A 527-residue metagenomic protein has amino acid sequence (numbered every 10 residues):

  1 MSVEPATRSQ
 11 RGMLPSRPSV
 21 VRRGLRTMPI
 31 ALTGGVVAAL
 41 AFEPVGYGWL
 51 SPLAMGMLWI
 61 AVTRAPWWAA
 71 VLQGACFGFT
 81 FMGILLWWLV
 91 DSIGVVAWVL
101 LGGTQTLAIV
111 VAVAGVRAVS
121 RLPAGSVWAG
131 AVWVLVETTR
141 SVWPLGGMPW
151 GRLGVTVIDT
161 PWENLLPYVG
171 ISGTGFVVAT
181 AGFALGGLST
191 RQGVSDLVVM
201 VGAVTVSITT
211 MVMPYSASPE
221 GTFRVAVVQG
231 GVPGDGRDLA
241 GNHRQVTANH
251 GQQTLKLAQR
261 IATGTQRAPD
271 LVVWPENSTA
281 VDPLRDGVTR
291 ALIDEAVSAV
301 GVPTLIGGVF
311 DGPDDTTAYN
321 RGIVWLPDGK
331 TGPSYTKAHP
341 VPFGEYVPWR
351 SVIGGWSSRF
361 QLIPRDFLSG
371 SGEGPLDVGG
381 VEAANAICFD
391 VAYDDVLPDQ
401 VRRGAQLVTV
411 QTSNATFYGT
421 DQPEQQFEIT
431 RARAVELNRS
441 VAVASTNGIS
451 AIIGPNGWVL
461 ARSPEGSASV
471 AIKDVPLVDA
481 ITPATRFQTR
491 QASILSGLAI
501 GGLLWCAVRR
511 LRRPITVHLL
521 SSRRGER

Functional and structural regions predicted by a protein language model:
S2-P214, G419, T430-R433, S445-S450 (+2 more regions): Membrane-embedded alpha-helical bundles of multi-pass enzymes that act on lipidic or dolichyl-linked glycan substrates
A39-F42, A114, V227, G322-V324 (+4 more regions): Conserved hydrophobic/aromatic beta-strand scaffold that supports enzyme active sites
F42-M57, F81-L86, Q229-G230, Q266-V281 (+2 more regions): Short, conserved active-site loops that position catalytic residues or coordinate cofactors/metal ions across diverse
S92-V96, V142-V169, E295-S298, N320-D394 (+1 more regions): Active-site catalytic loop in hydrolytic enzyme cores
I109, G130, T279, R285-L305 (+4 more regions): CN hydrolase (nitrilase-like) catalytic-core segments centered on the catalytic cysteine and neighboring Lys/Glu
W133-V136, R140, G230-V232, K337-H339 (+2 more regions): Glycine-rich beta-alpha junction loops
M213-F343, P375-G379, N385, F389 (+1 more regions): Soluble catalytic regions of membrane-associated enzymes that act on cell-envelope and secretory-pathway components
S521-R527: Long, low-complexity, intrinsically disordered segments
